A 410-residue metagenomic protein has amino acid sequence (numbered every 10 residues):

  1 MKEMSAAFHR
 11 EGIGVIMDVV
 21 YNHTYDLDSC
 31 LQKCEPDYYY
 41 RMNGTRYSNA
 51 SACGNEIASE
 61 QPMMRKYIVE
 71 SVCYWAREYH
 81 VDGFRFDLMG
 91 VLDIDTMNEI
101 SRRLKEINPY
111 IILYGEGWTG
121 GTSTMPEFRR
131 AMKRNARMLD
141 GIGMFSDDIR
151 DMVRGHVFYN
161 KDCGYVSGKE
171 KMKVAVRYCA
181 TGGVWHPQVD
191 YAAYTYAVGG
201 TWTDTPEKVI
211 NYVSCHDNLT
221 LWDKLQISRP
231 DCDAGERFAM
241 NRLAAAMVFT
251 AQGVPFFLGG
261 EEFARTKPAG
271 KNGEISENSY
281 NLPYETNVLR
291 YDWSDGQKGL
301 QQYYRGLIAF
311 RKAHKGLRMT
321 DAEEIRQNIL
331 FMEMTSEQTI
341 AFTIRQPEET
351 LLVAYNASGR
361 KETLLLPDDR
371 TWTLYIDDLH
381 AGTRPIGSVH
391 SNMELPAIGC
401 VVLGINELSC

Functional and structural regions predicted by a protein language model:
M1-G14, A234-A245, D295-Q302: Aromatic- and glycine-enriched glycan-recognition loops and surfaces that form the carbohydrate-binding subsites
M1-Y79, M89-N108, I112, V176: Substrate-binding/active-site clefts of carbohydrate-active enzymes
S5, V72-A76, S101, K105 (+3 more regions): Non-transmembrane alpha-helical segments in soluble domains of secreted/periplasmic/extracellular proteins
S48-S59, L221-C232, E285-T286: Short glycine/proline-rich turn/loop motifs
S59-E60, M89, D231-E236, S294-D295 (+1 more regions): Short, contiguous acidic/charged loop-to-helix segments that flank catalytic cores in large enzymes
S101-R102, I107-A264, P268-G270, Y280-L282 (+5 more regions): Conserved alpha/beta catalytic core and glycan-binding cleft of carbohydrate-active enzymes
R237-F238, F249-F257, E261-F263, K267-C410: Carbohydrate-interacting/catalytic domains
